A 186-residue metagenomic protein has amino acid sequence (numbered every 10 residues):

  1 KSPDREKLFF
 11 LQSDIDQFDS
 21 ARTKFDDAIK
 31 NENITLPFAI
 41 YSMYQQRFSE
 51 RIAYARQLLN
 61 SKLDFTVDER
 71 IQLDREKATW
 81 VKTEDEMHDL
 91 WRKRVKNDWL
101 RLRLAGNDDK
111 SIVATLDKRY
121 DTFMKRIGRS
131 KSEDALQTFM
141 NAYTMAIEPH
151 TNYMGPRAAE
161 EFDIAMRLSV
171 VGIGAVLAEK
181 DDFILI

Functional and structural regions predicted by a protein language model:
K1-I186: Flexible, low-complexity junctional segments that flank or bridge functional domains
